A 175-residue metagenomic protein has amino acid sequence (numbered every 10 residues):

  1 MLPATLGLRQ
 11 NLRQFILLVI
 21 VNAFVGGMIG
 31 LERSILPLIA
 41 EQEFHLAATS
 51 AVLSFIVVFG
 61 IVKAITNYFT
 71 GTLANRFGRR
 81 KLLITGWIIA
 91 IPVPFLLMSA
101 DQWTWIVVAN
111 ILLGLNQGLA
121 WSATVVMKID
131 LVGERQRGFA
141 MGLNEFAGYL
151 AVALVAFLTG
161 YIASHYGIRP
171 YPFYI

Functional and structural regions predicted by a protein language model:
R9-G60: Helix-loop boundary and gating motifs at the non-cytosolic
L18, T104-N110: Short hydrophobic/alpha-helical segments at membrane-entry points of transmembrane helices in Major Facilitator
G60-Y68, A153: Residue-level signature of mid-helix packing/kink "hotspots" within the transmembrane helices of 12-pass Major
T66-G78, A163: Helix-to-loop junctions at the C-terminal end of transmembrane segments in multipass secondary transporters
I88-D101: C-terminal ends and interior cores of transmembrane alpha-helices in multi-pass membrane transporters/permeases
I111-G148: Cytoplasmic helix-loop-helix junction between adjacent transmembrane helices in 12-TM secondary transporters
S164-I175: A membrane-interface helix-boundary motif in multi-pass transporters
